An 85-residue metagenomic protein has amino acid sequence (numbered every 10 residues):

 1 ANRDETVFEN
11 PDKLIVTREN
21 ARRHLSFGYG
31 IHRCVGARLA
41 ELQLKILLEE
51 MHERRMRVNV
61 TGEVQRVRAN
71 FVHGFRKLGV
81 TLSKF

Functional and structural regions predicted by a protein language model:
A1-A21: Conserved cytochrome P450 K-helix/beta-meander segment immediately N-terminal to the heme-binding cysteine loop
L14, L44, V80: A residue-level signal for conserved active-site and pocket-lining positions in enzyme catalytic cores
S26: Divalent-cation-assisted or electrostatically stabilized phosphate/pyrophosphate-binding catalytic cores
C34, R38: Catalytic-pocket segment enriched in acidic/His residues
L39-V67: Cytochrome P450 heme-binding "Cys pocket" and the immediately downstream C-terminal segment
A69-V72: Short Gly/Pro-enriched turn/cap motifs at secondary-structure boundaries
R76-F85: C-terminal domain-closing interface element
